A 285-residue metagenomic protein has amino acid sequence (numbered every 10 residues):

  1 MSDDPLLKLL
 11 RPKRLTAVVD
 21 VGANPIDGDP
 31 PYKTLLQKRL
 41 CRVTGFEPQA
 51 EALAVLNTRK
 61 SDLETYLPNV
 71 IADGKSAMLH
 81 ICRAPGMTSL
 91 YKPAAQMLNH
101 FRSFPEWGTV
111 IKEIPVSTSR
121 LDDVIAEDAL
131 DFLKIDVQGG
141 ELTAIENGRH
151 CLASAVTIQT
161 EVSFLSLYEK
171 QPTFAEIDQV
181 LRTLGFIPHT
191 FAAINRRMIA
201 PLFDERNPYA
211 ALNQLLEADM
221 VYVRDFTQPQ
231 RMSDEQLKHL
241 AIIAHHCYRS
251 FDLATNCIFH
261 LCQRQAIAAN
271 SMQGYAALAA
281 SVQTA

Functional and structural regions predicted by a protein language model:
M1-A285: Phosphate/nucleotide-binding beta-alpha loop and adjacent structural elements of enzyme active sites
